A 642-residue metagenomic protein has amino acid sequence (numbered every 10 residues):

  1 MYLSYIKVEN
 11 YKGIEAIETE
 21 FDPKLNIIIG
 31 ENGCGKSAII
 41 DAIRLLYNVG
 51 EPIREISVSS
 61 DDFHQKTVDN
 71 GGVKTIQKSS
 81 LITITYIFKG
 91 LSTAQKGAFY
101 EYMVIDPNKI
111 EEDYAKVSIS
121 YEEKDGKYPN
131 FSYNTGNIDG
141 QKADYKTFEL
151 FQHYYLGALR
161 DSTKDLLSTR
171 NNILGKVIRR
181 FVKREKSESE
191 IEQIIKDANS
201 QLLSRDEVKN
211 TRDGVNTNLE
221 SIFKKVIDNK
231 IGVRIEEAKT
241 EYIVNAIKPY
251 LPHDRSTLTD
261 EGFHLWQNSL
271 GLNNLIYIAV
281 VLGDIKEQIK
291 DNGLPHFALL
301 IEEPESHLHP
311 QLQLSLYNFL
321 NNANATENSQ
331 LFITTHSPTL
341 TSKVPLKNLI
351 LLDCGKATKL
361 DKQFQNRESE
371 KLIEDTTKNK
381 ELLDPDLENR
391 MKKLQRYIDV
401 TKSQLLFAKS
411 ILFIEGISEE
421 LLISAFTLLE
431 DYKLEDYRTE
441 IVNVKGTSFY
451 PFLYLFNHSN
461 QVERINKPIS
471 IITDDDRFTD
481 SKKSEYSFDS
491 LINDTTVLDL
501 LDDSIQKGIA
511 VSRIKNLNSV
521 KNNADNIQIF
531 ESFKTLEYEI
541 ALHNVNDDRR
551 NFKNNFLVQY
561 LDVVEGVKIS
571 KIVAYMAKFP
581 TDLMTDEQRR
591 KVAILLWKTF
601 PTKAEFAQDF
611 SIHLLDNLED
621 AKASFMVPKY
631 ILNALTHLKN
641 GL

Functional and structural regions predicted by a protein language model:
M1-N48, P252-T401, E420, L615-L642: Switch/communication elements of ASCE P-loop NTPase nucleotide-binding domains
E31, T75-S79, I110-E112, K146-L150 (+7 more regions): Conserved catalytic network of the ASCE P-loop NTPase/AAA+ motor domain
D41-N108: Conserved P-loop NTP-binding catalytic core
N48-T75, E287-L294, E327, F332 (+2 more regions): Flexible phosphate/Mg2+-sensing switch loops adjacent to catalytic phosphate-binding sites
S80-I84, D113-V117, E149-H153, P345-N348 (+3 more regions): Short glycine-/polar-rich loops that comprise or flank the Walker A/P-loop and associated switch/sensor motifs
T83, K89-E190: Electropositive, glycine-dotted interaction segments that contact anionic polymers or phosphate-rich ligands
D165-T169, K176-L299: Extended helical coiled-coil dimerization/tether regions that scaffold and oligomerize large DNA-maintenance assemblies
G355-L642: Acidic, divalent-metal-binding catalytic cores of TOPRIM and closely related two-metal-ion phosphodiester/pyrophosphate
